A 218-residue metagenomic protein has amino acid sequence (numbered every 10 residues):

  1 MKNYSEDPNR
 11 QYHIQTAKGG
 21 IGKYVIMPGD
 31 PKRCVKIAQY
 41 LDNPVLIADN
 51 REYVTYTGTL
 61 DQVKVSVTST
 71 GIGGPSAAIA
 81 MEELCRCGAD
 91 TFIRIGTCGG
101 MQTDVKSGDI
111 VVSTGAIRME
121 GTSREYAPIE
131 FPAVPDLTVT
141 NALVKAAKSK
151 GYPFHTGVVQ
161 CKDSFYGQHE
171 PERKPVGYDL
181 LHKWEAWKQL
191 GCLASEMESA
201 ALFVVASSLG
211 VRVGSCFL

Functional and structural regions predicted by a protein language model:
M1-A142: Metabolite-binding pocket within alpha/beta catalytic cores that recognizes anionic/polar moieties
P75-A78, M197-L202: Short glycine/serine/threonine-rich phosphate/pyrophosphate-binding segments that cradle anionic phosphate groups
D90-T91, L193, R212: Short acidic/polar active-site loop segments enriched in Thr and Asp
R94, S113, H155-K162, E196: Short, conserved beta-strand edge motifs with alternating hydrophobic and charged residues
G99, Q160-Y166, A201, L209: Glycine-rich beta-alpha junction loops
D109-V112, R173-P175, V213: Short, hinge-like loop/turn segments at secondary-structure boundaries
A133-G191: Active-site rim beta-loop-alpha module in soluble metabolic enzymes
A200-L218: Zn-dependent metallopeptidase/amidohydrolase metal-coordination segment
